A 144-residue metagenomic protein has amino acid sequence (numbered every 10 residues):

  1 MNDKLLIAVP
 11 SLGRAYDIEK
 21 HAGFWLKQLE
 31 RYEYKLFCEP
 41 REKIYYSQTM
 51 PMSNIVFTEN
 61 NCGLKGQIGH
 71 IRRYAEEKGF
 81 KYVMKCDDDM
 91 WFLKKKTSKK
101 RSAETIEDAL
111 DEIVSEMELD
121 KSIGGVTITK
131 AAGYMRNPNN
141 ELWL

Functional and structural regions predicted by a protein language model:
D3-V9, E33-L36: Hydrophobic targeting segments
L5, K81, S122-G124: Conserved acidic residues
V9-E30, E42-Q48: Short, well-formed alpha-helical segments that are part of the catalytic scaffolds of diverse glycosyltransferases
L12, D87-D88, K130: Histidine-centered beta-alpha loop that forms part of the nucleotide-sugar donor binding/catalytic region in diverse
F24, H70, D108-E112: Alpha-helical elements of Rossmann-like donor-binding domains used by nucleotide-donor carbohydrate transfer enzymes
K27-K35, M50-I55, D111-G124: Structural alpha-beta junctions
F37-C86, W91-S102: Active-site-proximal specificity loops/subdomain of glycosyltransferases
L93-L144: Conserved catalytic core of nucleotide-sugar-dependent glycosyltransferases
